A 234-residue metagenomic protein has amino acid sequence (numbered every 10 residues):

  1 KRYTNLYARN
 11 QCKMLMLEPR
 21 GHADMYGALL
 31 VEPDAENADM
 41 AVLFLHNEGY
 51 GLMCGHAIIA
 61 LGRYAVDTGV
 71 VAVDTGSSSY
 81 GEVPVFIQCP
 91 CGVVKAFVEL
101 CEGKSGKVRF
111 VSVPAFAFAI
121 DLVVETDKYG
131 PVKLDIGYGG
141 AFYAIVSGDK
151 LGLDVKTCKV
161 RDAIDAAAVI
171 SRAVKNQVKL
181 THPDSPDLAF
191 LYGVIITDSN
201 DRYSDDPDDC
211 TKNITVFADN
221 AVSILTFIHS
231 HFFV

Functional and structural regions predicted by a protein language model:
K1-K128, V132-D135, S147-V234: A glycine-rich beta-to-alpha transition motif near the start of alpha/beta enzyme domains, typified by
G140: Glycine-rich ThDP/TPP pyrophosphate-binding loop and its adjacent helix/strand module within ThDP-dependent enzymes
